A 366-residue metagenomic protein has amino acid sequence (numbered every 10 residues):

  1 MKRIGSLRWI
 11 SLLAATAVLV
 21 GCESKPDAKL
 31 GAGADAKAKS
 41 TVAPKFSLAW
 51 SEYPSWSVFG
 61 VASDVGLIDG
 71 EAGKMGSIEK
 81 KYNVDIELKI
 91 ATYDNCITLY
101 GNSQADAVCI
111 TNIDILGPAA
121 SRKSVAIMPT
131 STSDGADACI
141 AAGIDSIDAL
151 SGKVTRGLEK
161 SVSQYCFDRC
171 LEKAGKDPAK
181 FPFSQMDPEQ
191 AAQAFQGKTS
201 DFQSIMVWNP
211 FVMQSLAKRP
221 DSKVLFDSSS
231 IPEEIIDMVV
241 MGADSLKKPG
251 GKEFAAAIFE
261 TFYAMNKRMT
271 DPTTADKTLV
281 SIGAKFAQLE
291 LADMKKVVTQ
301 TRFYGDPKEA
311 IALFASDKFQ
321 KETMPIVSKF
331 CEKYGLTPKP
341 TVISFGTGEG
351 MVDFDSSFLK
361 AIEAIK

Functional and structural regions predicted by a protein language model:
M1-I10: Bacterial N-terminal signal peptides that target proteins for export
V18-G21: C-terminal motif of bacterial Sec signal peptides marking the signal peptidase cleavage site
K25-P188, D201-N209, L225-S228, E233: Short, glycine-/small- and polar/acidic-enriched structural segments that line small-molecule recognition paths
L48, F59, Y100, L150 (+6 more regions): Residue-level signal for nonpolar/aromatic packing positions in well-ordered secondary structure
Y82, Q104, C109-N112, A119 (+7 more regions): Sec/Tat-exported extracytoplasmic proteins
I113-D114, F183-S184, E189-A287: Pocket-lining segment of extracytoplasmic ligand-binding domains
K247-P338: Secondary-structure end/capping motifs
M324-K366: Conserved C-terminal helix/tail region of periplasmic/extracytoplasmic solute-binding proteins
